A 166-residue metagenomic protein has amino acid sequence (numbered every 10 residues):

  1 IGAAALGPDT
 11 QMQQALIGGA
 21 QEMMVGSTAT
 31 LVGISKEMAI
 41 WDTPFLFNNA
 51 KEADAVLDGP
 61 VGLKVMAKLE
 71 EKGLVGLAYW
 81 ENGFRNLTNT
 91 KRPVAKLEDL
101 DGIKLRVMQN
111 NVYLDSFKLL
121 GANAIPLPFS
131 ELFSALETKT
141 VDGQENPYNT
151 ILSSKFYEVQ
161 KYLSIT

Functional and structural regions predicted by a protein language model:
I1-E52, P60-G62, A67-T166: N-terminal secretory/targeting leader peptides
